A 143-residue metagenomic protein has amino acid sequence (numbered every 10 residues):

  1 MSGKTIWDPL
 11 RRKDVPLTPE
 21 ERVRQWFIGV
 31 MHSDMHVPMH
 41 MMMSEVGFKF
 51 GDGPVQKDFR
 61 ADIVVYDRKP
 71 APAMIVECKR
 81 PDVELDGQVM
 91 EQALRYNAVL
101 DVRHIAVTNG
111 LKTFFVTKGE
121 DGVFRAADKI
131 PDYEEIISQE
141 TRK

Functional and structural regions predicted by a protein language model:
M1-H104, L111-K143: A short, conserved, highly charged catalytic patch centered on acidic carboxylates
